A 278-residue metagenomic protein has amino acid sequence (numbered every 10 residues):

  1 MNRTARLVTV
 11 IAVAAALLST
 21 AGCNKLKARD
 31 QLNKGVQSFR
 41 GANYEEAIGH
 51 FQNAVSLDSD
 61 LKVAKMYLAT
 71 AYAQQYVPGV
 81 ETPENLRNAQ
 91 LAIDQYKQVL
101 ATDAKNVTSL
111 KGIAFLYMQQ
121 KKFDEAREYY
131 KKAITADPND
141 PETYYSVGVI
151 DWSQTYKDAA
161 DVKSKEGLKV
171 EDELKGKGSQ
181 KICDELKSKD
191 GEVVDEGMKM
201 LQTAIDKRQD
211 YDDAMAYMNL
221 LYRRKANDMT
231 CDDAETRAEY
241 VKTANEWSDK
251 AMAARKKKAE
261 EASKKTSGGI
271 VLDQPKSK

Functional and structural regions predicted by a protein language model:
S19-G22: C-terminal motif of bacterial Sec signal peptides marking the signal peptidase cleavage site
N24-L26: Bacterial signal peptide processing site
A28, E45, G49, A73-Q98 (+3 more regions): Short coil/linker segments at helix-helix boundaries
R29-Q75: Post-signal peptide N-terminal segment of mature Sec-exported envelope proteins
